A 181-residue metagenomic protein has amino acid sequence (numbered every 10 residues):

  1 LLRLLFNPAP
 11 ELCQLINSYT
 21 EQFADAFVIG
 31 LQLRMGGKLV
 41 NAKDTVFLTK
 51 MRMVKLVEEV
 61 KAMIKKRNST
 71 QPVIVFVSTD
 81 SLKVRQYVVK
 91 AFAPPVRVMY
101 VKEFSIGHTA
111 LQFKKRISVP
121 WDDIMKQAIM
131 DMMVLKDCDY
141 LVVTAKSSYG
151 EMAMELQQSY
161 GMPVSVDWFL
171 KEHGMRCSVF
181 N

Functional and structural regions predicted by a protein language model:
L1-K115, K126: Core catalytic architecture of nucleotide-activated donor-dependent transferases building glycoconjugates
R97-A110, V164-N181: A generic structural motif
I117-D123: Short, flexible loop segments at the rims of nucleotide/cofactor-binding pockets, characterized by
A128-H173: A donor-sugar binding/catalytic signature common to diverse glycosyltransferases and related nucleotide-sugar
